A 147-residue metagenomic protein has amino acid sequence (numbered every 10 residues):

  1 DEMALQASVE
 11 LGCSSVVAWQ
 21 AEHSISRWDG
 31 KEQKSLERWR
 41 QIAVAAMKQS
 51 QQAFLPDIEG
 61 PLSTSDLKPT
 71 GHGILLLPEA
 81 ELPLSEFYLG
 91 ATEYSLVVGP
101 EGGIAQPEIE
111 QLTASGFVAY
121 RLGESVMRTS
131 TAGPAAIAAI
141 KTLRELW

Functional and structural regions predicted by a protein language model:
D1-G73: RNA substrate-binding interface of SAM-dependent RNA methyltransferases
S8, G99, L112: Conserved RecA-like P-loop NTPase ATPase core
L11, T92, S115: Structured loop/turn residues at beta-strand edges in well-structured enzyme cores
K31-Q33, Y88-A91, E110-T113, A135: Short, glycine/charged-enriched secondary-structure capping and boundary segments
M47, E101, S125, T129: Glycine- and other small-residue-rich loops at beta-strand/loop junctions that grip anionic moieties
L62-P69, E81-P83, V126-M127: A short acidic, often aromatic-flanked loop/helix-cap motif at beta-alpha or helix-coil junctions that lines enzyme
T70-I109, V118-Y120: Active-site/ligand-binding-proximal alpha/beta "capping" segment
Q106-W147: Structured adenosyl-cofactor binding patch, chiefly the S-adenosyl-L-methionine
